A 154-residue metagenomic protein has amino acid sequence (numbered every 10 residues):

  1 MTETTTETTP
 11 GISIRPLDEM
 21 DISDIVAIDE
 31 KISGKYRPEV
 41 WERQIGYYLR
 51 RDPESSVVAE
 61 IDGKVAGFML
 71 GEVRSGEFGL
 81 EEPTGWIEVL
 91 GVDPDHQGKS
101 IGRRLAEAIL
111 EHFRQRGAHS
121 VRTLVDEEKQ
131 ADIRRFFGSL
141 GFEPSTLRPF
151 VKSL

Functional and structural regions predicted by a protein language model:
E7, I12, P16-M20, A27-E82 (+4 more regions): Acetyl-CoA-dependent GNAT
I28-I32, H112, F136, L140: Alpha-helical interaction/dimerization surfaces of two-component signaling modules
V92, G98-E111: Conserved acetyl-CoA-binding loop-helix of GNAT-fold acetyltransferases
F113-V125: Conserved GNAT acetyl-CoA-binding A-motif
A118, F137-L147: Conserved acetyl-CoA-binding loop of GNAT-fold acetyltransferases
T123-I133: Conserved beta-strand-loop-alpha-helix junction that forms the acyl-donor binding cleft
V151-L154: Short beta-strand-to-coil "C-cap" segments at the C-terminal boundary of structured domains/repeats, marking
